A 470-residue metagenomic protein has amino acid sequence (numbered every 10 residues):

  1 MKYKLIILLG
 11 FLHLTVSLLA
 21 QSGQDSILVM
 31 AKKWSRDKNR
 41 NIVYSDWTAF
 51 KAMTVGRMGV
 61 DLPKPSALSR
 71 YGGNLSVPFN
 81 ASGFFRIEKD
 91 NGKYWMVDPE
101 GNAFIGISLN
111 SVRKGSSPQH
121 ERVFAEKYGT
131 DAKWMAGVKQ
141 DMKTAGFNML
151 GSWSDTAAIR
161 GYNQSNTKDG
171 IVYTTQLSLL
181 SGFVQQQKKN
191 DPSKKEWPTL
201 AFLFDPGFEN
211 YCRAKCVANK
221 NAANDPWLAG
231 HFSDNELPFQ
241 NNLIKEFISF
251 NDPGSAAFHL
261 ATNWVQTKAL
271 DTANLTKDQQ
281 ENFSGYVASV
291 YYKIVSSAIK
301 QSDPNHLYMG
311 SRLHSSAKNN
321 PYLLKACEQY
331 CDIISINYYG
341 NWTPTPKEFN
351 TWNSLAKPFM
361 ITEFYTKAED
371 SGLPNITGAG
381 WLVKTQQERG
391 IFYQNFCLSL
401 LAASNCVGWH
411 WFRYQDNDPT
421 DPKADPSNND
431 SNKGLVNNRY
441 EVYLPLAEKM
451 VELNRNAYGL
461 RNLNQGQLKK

Functional and structural regions predicted by a protein language model:
M1-Q21: Bacterial Sec-dependent N-terminal signal peptides
I27, A31-D169, G182-P226, A273-T276 (+2 more regions): Active-site-adjacent substrate/metal-binding segments within catalytic domains of carbohydrate-active enzymes
I27, P226-G230, D234-E236, F364 (+2 more regions): Substrate-binding cleft of secreted/luminal carbohydrate-active enzymes
P99, K194-L203, N210, N224-Y322: Polysaccharide-binding and catalytic clefts of secreted carbohydrate-active enzymes
G101, L150, H231, I299 (+3 more regions): Conserved, mostly hydrophobic/aromatic
V123-F124, V265-Q394: Extracellular glycoside hydrolase catalytic/binding regions
G151-A158, L179, F232-P238, R312-S316 (+2 more regions): Short, solvent-exposed turn/loop segments enriched in Gly/Ser/Thr/Pro and often Arg
I248-H259, F412-K470: Aromatic-rich peripheral "rim/lid" segments of glycoside hydrolase catalytic domains that contact and position glycan
